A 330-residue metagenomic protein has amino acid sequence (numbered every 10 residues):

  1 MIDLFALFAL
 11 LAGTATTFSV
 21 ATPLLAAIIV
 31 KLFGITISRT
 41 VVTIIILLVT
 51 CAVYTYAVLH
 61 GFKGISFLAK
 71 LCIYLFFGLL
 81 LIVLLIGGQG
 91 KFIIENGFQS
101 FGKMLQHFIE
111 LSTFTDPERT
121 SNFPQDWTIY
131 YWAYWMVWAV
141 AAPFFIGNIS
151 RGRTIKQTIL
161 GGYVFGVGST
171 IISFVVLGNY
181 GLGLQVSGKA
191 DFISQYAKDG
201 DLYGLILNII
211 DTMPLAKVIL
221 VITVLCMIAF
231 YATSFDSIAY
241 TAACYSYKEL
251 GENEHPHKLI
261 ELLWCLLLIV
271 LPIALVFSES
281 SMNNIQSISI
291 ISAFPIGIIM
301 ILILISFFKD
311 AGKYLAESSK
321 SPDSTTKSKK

Functional and structural regions predicted by a protein language model:
M1-D3, L10-L11, R39-Y54, V58 (+4 more regions): Loop-to-transmembrane helix boundary motifs in multi-pass membrane proteins
M1-L10, T16, L59-I86, N96-Q106 (+2 more regions): Membrane-interface loop-to-helix entry segments
M1-P23, K31-A57, I86-G90, L225-D236 (+5 more regions): Helix-loop-helix module between adjacent transmembrane segments
L7-F18, V42-V49, E110-R153, T223-F235: Hydrophobic, membrane-embedded alpha-helices of multi-pass small-molecule transporters
T14-K31, I44, F77-T115, L177-L182 (+1 more regions): Hydrophobic alpha-helical segments and their helix-loop junctions in multi-pass secondary transporters
A21-V42, F77-L80, F144-G152, Q157-G168 (+1 more regions): Helix-loop-helix connectors at the membrane interface of multi-pass transporters/channels
A27-F33, L48-L71, V83, G87 (+3 more regions): Membrane-water interface regions at transmembrane-helix termini and the short interhelical loops of multi-pass membrane
Q106-R119, Y180-K217: Membrane-interface interhelical connector segments
